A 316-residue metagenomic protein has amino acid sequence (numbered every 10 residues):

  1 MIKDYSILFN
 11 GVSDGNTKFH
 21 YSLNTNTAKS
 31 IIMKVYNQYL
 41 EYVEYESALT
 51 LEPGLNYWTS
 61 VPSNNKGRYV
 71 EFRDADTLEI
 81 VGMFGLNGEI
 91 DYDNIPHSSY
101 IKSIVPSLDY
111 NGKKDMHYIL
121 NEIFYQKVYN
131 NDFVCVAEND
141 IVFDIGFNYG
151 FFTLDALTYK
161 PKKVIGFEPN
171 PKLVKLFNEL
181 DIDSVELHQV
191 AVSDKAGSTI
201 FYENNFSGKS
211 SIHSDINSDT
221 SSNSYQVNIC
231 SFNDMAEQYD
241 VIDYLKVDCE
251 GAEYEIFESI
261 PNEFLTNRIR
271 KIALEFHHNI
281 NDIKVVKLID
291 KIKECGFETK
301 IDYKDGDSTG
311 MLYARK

Functional and structural regions predicted by a protein language model:
D4-I31, N37-Y42, P53-Y57, V61-K66 (+1 more regions): Phosphate/nucleotide-binding beta-alpha loop and adjacent structural elements of enzyme active sites
S47-L51: Short beta-strand segments within Ig-like beta-sandwich modules, predominantly Fibronectin type-III
